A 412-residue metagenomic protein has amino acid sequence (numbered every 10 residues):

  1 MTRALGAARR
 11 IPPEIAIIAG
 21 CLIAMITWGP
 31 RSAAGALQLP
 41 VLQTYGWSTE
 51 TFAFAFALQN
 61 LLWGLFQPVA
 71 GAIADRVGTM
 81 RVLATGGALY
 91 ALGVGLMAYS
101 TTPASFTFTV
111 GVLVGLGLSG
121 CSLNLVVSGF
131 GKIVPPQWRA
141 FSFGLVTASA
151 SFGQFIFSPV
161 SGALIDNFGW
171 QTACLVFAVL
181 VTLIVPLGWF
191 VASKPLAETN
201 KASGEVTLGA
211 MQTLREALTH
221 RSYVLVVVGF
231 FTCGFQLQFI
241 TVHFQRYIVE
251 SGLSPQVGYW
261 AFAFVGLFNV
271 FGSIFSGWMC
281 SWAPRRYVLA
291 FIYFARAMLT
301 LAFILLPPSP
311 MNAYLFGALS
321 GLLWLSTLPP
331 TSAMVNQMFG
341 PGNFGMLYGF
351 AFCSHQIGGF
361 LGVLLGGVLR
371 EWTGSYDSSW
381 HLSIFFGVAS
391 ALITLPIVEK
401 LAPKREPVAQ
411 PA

Functional and structural regions predicted by a protein language model:
M25, G93, S105-C121, F231 (+1 more regions): Hydrophobic core of transmembrane alpha-helices in multi-pass small-molecule transporters, especially MFS/SLC-type
S32, N60-P68, Q154-F155, G266-I274 (+1 more regions): Residue-level signature of mid-helix packing/kink "hotspots" within the transmembrane helices of 12-pass Major
A34-Q38, H220-I274: Extracytoplasmic gate region of multi-pass secondary transporters
L65-A104: Conserved MFS/SLC helix-loop-helix module at the cytosolic interface between two early adjacent transmembrane helices
F66-G78, S273-P284, R370-E371: Helix-to-loop junctions at the C-terminal end of transmembrane segments in multipass secondary transporters
V110-A148: Cytoplasmic helix-loop-helix junction between adjacent transmembrane helices in 12-TM secondary transporters
V146-A197: Helix-loop-helix hairpin linking two adjacent transmembrane segments in secondary transporters
V257, A263-F268, F275, W282-M334: C-terminal transmembrane helical hairpin of 12-TM major facilitator-type secondary transporters
